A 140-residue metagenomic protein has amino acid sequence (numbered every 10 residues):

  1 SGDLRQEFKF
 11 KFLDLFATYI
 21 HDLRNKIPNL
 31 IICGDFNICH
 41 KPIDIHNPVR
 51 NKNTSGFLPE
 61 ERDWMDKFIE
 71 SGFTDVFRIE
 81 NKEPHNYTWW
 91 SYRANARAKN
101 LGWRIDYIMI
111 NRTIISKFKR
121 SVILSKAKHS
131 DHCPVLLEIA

Functional and structural regions predicted by a protein language model:
S1-A140: Active-site regions of metal-assisted phosphoester/phosphodiester hydrolases, unifying DNase/endonuclease modules
